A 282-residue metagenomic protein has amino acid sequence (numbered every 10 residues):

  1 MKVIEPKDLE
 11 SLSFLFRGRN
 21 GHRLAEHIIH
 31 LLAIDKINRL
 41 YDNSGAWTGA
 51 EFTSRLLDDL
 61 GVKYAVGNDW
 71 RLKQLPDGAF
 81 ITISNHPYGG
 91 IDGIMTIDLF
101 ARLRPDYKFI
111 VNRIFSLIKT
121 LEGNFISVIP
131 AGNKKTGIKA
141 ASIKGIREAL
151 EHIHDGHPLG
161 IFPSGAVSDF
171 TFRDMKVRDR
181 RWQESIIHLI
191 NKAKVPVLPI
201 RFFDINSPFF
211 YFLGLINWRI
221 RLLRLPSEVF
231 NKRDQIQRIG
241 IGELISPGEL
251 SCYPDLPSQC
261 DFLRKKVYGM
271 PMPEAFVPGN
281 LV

Functional and structural regions predicted by a protein language model:
M1-H86, G93-M95, R102-D106, P278-V282: Membrane-anchoring hydrophobic helices of lipid-metabolizing enzymes
K2-K7, S142-V282: Non-catalytic C-terminal accessory region of glycerolipid acyltransferases and related lyso-lipid remodeling enzymes
A46, V62-K63, K139-I143, D179-R180: A conditional alpha-helix N-cap/helix-loop micro-motif detector
I81-I83, I126-S127, G160-F162: Structural motif
H86-G90, V167-S168: Gly/Ser/Thr-rich loops at beta-strand to alpha-helix junctions that form or flank small-molecule/cofactor-binding
I91, M95-D98, S185-H188: Short amphipathic alpha-helical face segments that pack within enzyme cores and frequently flank/anchor catalytic
D98-A101, V177-D179: Glycine-rich, phosphate-binding/catalytic loops in enzymes
D106-R147: Conserved nucleotide-cofactor-binding alpha/beta core module
